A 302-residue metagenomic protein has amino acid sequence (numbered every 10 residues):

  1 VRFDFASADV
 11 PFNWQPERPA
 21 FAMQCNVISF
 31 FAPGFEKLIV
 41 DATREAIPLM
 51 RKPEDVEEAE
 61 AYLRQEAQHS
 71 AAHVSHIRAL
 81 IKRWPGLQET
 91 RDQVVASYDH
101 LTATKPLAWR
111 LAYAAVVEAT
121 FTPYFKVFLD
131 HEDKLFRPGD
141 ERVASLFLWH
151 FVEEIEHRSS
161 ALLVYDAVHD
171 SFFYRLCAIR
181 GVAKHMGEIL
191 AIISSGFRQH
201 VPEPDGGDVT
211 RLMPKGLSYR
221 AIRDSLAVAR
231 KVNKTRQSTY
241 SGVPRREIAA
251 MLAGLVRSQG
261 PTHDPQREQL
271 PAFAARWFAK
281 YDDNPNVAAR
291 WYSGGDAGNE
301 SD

Functional and structural regions predicted by a protein language model:
V1-D302: Non-heme di-metal
